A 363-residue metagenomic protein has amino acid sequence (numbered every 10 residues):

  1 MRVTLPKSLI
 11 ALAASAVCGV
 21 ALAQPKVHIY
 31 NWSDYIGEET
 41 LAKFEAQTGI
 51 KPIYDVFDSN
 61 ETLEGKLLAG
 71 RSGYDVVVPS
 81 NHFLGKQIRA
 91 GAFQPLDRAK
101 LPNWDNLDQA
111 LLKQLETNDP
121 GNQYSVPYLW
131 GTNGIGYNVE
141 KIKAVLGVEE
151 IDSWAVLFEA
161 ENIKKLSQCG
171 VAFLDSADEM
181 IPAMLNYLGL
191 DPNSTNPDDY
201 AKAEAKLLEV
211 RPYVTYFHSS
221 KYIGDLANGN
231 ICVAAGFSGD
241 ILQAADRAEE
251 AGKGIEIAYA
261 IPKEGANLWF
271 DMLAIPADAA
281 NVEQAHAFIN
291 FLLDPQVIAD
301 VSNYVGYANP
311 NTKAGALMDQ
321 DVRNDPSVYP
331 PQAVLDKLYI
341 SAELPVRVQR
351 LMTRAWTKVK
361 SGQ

Functional and structural regions predicted by a protein language model:
Q24-Q87: Early extracytoplasmic/lumenal segment of secretory-pathway proteins
V78, L84, I88-Y213, S220-A227: Extracytoplasmic ligand-binding site segments that recognize negatively charged/polar headgroups
F83-K86, V233-G254: A ligand-binding cleft/hinge motif common to bilobed small-molecule-binding domains
Q94-D105, A155, A251-N267, P276-D278: Short beta-strand->loop
Y200-E209, T215, K253-A274: Periplasmic-binding protein-like
G224, Q332-Q363: Conserved C-terminal helix/tail region of periplasmic/extracytoplasmic solute-binding proteins
D271, P276-K337: Mature extracytoplasmic/periplasmic domains
